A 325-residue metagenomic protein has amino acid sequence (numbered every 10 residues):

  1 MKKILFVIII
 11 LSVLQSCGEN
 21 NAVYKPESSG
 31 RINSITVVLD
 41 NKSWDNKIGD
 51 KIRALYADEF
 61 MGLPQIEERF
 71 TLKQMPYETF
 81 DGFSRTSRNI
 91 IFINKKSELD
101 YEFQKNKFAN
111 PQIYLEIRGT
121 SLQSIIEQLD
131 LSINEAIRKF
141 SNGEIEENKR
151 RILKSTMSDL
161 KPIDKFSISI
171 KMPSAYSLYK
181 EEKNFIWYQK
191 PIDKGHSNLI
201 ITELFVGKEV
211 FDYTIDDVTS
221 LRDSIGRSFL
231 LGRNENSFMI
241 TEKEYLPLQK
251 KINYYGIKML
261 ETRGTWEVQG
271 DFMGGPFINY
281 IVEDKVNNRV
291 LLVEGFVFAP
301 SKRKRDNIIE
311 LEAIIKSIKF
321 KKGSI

Functional and structural regions predicted by a protein language model:
M1-I4, G18-E19: Positively charged n-region of N-terminal signal peptides that target proteins for export
V13-S16: C-terminal motif of bacterial Sec signal peptides marking the signal peptidase cleavage site
N20-Q112: Start-of-domain marker
N21-Y24, K42, P173-R233, E267-Q269: Secretory pathway targeting signatures of secreted, lumenal, and periplasmic proteins
D45, A54, D58, I152-K180: N-terminal "mature-domain start" segment
M75-G119, Q123, R227-N287, K302: Signature of long, low-cysteine stretches enriched in small and polar/charged residues
I113-S121, L199-L204, R289-P300: Short, well-ordered beta-strand elements
I126-K149, I170, Y176, N288-I325: Surface-exposed amphipathic alpha-helical segments
